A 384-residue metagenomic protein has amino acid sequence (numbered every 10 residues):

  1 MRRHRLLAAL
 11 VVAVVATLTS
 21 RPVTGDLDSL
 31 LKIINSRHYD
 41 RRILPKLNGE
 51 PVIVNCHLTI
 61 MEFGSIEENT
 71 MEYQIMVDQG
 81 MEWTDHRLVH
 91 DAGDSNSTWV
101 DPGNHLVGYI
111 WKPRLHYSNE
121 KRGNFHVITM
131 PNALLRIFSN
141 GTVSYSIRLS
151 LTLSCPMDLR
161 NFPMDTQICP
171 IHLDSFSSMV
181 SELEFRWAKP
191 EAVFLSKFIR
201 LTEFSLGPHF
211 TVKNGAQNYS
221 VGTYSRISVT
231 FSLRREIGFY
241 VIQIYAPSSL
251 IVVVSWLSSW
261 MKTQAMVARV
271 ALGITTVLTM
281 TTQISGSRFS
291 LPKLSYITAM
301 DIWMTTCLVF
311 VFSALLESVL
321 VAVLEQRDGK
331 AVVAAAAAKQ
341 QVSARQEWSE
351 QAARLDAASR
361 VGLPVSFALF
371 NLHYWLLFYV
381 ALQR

Functional and structural regions predicted by a protein language model:
H4-R21, A368: Cleavable N-terminal signal peptides of Sec/SRP-targeted secreted and luminal proteins
A13-I274, I284-W303, V323-A357, Y379-R384: Non-transmembrane, solvent-exposed beta-strand/loop segments in proteins with extracellular/lumenal exposure or large
S248-S249, T275, L308-V311, A357-R360 (+2 more regions): Residues within membrane-spanning alpha-helices of integral membrane proteins, especially the hydrophobic core/packing
M304-V321: Alpha-helical membrane-embedded segments
S366-R384: C-terminal helix/juxtamembrane-tail motif
